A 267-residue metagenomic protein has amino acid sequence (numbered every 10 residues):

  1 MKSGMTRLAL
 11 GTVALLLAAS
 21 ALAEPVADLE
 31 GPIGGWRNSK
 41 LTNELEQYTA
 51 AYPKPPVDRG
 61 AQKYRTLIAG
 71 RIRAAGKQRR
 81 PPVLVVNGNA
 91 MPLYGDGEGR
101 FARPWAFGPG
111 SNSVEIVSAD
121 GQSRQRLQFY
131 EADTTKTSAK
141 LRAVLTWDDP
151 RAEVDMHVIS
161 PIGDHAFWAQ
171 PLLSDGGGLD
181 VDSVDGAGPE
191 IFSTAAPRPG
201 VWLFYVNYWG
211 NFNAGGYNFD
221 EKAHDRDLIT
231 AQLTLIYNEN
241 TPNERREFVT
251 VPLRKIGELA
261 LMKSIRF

Functional and structural regions predicted by a protein language model:
A18-S20: N-terminal signal peptide c-region/cleavage motif recognized by signal peptidases
A23-Q62: Short, compositionally biased P/S/T/A/G/V-rich stretches that sit at domain boundaries
T66-G76: Aromatic/hydrophobic beta-strand junction motif of beta-rich domains
A90-E98: Short beta-strand segments within Ig-like beta-sandwich modules, predominantly Fibronectin type-III
P104-S111, R198: Surface-exposed, short loops/turns at beta-strand junctions within beta-sandwich domains
P109-G121, F204: Short, aromatic- and glycine-rich surface loops/edge beta-strands on solvent-exposed regions
S123-D133: Edge beta-strands of extracellular beta-sandwich domains
K136-F267: Intrinsic-disorder/low-complexity signal
